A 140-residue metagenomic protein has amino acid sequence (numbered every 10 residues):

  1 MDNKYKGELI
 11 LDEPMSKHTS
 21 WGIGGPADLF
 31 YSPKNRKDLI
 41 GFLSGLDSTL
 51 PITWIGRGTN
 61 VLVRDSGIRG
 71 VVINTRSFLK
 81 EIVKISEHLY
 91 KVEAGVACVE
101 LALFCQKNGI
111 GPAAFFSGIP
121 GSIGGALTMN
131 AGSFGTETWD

Functional and structural regions predicted by a protein language model:
M1-I123: Anion-binding (especially nucleotide phosphate/pyrophosphate-binding) glycine-rich loop and adjoining beta-alpha core
P112-D140: A gly/ser-rich beta-alpha-beta helix-loop segment of oxidoreductase catalytic cores
